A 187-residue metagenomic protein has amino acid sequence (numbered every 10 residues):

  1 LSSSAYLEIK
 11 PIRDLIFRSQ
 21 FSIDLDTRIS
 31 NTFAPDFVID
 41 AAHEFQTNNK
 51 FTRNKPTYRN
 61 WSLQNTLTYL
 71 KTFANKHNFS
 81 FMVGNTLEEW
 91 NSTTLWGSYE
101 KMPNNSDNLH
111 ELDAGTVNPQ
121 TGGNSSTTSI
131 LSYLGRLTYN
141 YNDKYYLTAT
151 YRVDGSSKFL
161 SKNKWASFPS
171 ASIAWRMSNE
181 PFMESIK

Functional and structural regions predicted by a protein language model:
L1, T32-N49, N91-T121: Surface-exposed loop/turn segments flanking beta-strands in extracellular/periplasmic regions
S2-F73, T128-N179: Surface-exposed extracellular loop regions of Gram-negative outer-membrane beta-barrel proteins
I16, K76-M82, Y146, K187: Outer-membrane beta-barrel architecture
R18-Q20, S80-F81, L95-S98: Short coil/turn segments at secondary-structure boundaries
G84-T86: N-terminal glycine-rich FAD/FM-binding segment characteristic of electron-transfer flavoproteins
S92, N179-E180: A generic secondary-structure boundary signal that marks alpha-helix termini
G123-S126: Compositionally biased, intrinsically disordered linkers/stalks adjacent to structured regions
E180-K187: Outer-membrane beta-barrel translocator/channel fold
